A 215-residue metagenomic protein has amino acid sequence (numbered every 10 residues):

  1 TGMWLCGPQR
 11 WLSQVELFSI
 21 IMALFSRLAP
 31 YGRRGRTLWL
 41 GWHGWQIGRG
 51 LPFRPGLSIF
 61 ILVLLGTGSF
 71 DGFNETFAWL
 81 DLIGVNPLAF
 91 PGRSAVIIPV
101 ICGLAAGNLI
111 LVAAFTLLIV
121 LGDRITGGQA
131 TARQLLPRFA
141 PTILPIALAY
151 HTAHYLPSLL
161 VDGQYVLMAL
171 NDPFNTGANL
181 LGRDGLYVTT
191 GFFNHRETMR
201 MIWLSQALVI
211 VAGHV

Functional and structural regions predicted by a protein language model:
T1-W42, G56, F70-D71: Transmembrane-helix bundle segments that line or gate the permeation/cavity pathway in multi-pass membrane proteins
G2-W4, G68-D71, A106-G128, I202-V215: Transmembrane alpha-helical segments in integral membrane proteins
L17-L28, G32, I101, L118 (+5 more regions): Hydrophobic alpha-helical segments of integral membrane proteins, encompassing both true transmembrane helices
W45-G48, G84-C102, T189-R200: Membrane-interface segments at the starts/ends of alpha-helical transmembrane spans
I47-L62, Q134-L148: Alpha-helical transmembrane segments and their helix-start/interface "positive-inside/aromatic belt" motifs in integral
N74-A169: Long, well-ordered mid-to-C-terminal structural blocks that present hydrophobic/aromatic surfaces
I143-H151, Y155-V215: Hydrophobic alpha-helical transmembrane segments and adjacent short intramembrane/lumenal linkers of inner/organellar
